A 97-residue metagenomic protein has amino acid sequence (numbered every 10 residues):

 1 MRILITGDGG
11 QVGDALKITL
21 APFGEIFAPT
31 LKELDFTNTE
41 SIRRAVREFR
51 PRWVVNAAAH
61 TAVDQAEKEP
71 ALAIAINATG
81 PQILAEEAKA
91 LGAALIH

Functional and structural regions predicted by a protein language model:
M1-F23: N-terminal Rossmann NAD(P)H-binding glycine-rich loop of SDR-like oxidoreductase domains
R2, E25, R50-R52, A94: Structural signature of beta-strand start/N-cap positions in the alpha/beta core of ABC transporter nucleotide-binding
L4, F27, I74, I96: Conserved beta-strand positions in the Rossmann-like core of class I SAM-dependent methyltransferases
A21-R44: Adenosine-cofactor binding site in Rossmann-like domains, unifying the SAM/SAH pocket of S-adenosylmethionine-dependent
T39-I76, E87: NAD(P)H-binding glycine-rich loop region in Rossmannoid oxidoreductase-like domains and their noncatalytic homologs
Q82-H97: Conserved Rossmann-fold NAD(P)-dependent oxidoreductase catalytic core, especially the SDR/UDP-sugar
